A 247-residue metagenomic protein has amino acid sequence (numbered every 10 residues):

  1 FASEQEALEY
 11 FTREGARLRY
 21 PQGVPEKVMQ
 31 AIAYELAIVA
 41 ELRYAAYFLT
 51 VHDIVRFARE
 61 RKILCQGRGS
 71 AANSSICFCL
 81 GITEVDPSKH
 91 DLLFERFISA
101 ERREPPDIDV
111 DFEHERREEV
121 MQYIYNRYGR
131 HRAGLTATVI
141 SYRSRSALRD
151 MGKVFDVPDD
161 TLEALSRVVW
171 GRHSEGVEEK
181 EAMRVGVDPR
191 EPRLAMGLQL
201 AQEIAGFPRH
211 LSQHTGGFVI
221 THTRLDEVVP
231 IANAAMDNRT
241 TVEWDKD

Functional and structural regions predicted by a protein language model:
F1-D247: Alpha-helical scaffold/interaction cores of sigma-54-like transcription cofactors and many family A DNA polymerases
